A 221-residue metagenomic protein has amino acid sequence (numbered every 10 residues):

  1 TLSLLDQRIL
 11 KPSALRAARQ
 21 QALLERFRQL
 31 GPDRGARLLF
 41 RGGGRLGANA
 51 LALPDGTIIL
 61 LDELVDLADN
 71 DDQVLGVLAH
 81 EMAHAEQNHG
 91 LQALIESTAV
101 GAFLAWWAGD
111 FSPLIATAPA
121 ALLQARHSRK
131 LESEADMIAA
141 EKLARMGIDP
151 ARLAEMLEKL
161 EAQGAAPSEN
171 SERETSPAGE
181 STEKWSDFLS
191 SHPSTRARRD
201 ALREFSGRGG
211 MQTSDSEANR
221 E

Functional and structural regions predicted by a protein language model:
T1-R220: A Zn2+-metalloprotease active-site environment signal
